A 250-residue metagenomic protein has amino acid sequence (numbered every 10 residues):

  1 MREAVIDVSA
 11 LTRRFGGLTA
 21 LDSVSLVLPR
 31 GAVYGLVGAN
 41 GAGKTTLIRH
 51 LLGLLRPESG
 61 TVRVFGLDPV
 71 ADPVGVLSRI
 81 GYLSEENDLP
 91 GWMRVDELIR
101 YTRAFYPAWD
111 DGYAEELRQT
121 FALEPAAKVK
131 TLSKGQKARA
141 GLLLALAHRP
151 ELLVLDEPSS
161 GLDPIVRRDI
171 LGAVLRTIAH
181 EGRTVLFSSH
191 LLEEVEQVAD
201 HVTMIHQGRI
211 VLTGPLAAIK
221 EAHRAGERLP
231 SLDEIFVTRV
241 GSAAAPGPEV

Functional and structural regions predicted by a protein language model:
E3-V8, R13-F187, L192-H206, V211-L212: ABC transporter nucleotide-binding domains
T19-A20, G38, A217, A244 (+1 more regions): Polar low-complexity intrinsically disordered regions enriched in Ser/Thr and small residues
G81, L175, K220, R224 (+1 more regions): Signal for well-folded cores of large energy- and translation-related assemblies
A108-D111, M204, A225, G241 (+1 more regions): Charged, solvent-exposed alpha-helical segments that act as regulatory interaction surfaces
R209-E234: Conserved beta-strand-loop-alpha-helix hinge in the C-terminal portion of ABC ATPase nucleotide-binding domains
E227-V250: Non-catalytic connector elements of ABC transporters
